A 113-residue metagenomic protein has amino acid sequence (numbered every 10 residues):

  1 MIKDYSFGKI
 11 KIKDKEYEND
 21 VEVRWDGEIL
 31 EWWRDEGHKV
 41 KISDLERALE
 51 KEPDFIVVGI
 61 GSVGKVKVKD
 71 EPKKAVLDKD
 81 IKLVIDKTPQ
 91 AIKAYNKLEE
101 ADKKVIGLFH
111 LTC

Functional and structural regions predicted by a protein language model:
M1-K41, E99-C113: Non-catalytic interface/targeting segments
V21-G27, E52, I60-S62: Generic secondary-structure microfeatures
V40-L49: A short, acidic, amphipathic alpha-helical segment used as a generic capping/interface helix at domain edges
L45, P72-K73, Y95: Short amphipathic alpha-helical segments and helix-helix/interface helices
L49-E52, E100-A101: Flexible, charged surface loops at secondary-structure boundaries
D54-D86: Mid-chain, well-packed structural core segment of small domains
S62-K65, Q90-I92, C113: A short acidic, glycine/proline-enriched capping/turn motif at secondary-structure boundaries, especially helix N-cap
K82-H110: C-terminal structural segments of small proteins and small subunits
